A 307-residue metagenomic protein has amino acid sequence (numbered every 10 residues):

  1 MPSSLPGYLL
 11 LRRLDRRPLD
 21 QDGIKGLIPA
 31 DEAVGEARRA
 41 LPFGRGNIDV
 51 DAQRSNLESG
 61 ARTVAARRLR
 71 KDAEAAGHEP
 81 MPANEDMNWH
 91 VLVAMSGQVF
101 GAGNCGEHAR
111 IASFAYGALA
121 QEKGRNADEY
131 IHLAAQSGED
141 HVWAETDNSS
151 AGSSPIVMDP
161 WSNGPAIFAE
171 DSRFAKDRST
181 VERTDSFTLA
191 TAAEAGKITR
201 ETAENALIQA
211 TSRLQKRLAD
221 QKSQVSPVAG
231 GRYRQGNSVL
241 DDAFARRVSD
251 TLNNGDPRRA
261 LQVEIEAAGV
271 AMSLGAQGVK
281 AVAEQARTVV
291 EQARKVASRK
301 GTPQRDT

Functional and structural regions predicted by a protein language model:
P2-T307: A structural boundary/capping signal
